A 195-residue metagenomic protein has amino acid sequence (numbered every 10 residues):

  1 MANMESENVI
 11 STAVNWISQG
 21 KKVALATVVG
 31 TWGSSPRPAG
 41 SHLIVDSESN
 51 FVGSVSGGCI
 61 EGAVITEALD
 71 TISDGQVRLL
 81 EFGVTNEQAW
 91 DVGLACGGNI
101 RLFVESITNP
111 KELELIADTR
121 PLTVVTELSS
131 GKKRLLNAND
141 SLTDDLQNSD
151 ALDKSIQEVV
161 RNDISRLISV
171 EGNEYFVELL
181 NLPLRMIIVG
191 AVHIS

Functional and structural regions predicted by a protein language model:
M1-S195: Segments forming oxygen-rich coordination pockets for charged ligands
